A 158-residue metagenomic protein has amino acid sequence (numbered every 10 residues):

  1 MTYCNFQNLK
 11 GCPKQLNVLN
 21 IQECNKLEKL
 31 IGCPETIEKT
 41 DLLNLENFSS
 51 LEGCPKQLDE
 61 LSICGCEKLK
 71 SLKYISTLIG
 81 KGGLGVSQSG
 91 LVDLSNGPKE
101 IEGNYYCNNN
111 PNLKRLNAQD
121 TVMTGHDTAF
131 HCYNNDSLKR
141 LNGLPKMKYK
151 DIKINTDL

Functional and structural regions predicted by a protein language model:
M1-F6, G11-K26, G32-N47, G53-K68 (+4 more regions): Concave beta-strand-loop units of leucine-rich repeat
